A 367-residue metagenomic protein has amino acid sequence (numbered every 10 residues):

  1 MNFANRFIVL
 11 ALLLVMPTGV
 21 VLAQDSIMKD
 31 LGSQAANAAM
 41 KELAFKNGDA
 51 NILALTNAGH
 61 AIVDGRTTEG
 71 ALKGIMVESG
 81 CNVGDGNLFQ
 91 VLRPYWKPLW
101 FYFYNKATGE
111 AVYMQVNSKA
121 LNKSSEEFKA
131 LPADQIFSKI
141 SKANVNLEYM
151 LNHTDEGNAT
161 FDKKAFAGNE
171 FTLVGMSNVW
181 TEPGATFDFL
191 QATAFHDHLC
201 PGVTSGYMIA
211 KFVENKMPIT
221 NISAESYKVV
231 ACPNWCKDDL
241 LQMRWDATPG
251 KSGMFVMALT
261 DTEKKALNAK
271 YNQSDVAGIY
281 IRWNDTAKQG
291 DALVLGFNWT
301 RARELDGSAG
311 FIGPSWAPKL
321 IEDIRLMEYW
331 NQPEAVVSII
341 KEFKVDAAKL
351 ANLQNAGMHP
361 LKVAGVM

Functional and structural regions predicted by a protein language model:
M1-I8: Bacterial N-terminal signal peptides that target proteins for export
V9-T18: Bacterial N-terminal signal peptides
A23-L199, M208-M367: Non-transmembrane, aqueous-exposed alpha-helical and coiled segments at domain scale
